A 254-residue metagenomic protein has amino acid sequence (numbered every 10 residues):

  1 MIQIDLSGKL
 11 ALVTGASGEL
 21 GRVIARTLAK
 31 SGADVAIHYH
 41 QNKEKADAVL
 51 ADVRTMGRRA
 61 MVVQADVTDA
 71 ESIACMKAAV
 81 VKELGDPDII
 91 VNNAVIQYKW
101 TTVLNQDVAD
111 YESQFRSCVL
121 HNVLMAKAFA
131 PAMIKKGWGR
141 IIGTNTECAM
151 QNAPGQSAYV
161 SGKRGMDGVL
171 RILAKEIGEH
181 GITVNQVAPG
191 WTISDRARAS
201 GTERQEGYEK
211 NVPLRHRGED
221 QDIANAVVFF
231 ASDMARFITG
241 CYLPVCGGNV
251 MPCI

Functional and structural regions predicted by a protein language model:
M1-D5, W100, Q151, V228 (+1 more regions): Short C-terminal tail/terminal secondary-structure segment of NAD(P)H-dependent dehydrogenase/reductase domains
L10, S17-G18: Conserved glycine-rich cofactor-binding loop
A74, I96-E112, K135, G155-A158 (+1 more regions): Conserved mid-core segment of classical short-chain dehydrogenase/reductases
D88, L104-L124, W138, I142 (+3 more regions): Catalytic Tyr-X3-Lys loop
V95-Q97, D110, Q114, I142-G165 (+2 more regions): Catalytic loop of short-chain dehydrogenase/reductase
P131, K175-E176, R236: Alpha-helical segment proximal to the catalytic Tyr-Lys
A158, E179, Q186-V212, D222 (+1 more regions): A glycine/serine/threonine-rich, flexible loop-to-helix segment that serves as the NAD(P) cofactor-binding "lid"
G178, T183, I238-G240: Short, small/polar-rich loop/turn modules that mediate ligand/substrate recognition or access, typified
